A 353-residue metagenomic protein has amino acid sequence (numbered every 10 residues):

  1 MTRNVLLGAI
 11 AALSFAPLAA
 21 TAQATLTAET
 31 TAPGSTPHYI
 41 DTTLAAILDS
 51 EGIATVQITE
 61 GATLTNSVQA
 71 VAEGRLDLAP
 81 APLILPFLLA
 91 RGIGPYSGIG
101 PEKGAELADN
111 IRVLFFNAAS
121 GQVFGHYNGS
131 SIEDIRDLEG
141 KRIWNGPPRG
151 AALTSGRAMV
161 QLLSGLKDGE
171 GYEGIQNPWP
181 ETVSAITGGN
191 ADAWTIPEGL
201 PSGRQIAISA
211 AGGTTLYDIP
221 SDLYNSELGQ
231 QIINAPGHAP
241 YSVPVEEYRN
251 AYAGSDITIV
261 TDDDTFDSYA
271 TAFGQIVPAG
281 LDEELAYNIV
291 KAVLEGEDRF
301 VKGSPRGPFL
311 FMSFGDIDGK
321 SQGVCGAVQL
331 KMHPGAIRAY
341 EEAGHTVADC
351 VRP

Functional and structural regions predicted by a protein language model:
M1-G8: Bacterial N-terminal signal peptides that target proteins for export
A16-A22: Sec/Tat signal peptide C-region and signal peptidase I cleavage site
A24-E51, T55-Q57, S120-D192, G199-S202 (+2 more regions): Bilobed "Venus flytrap"/periplasmic-binding protein-like clamshell domains and structurally analogous long
I40, E198-L216, S221-Q231, A270-A272 (+1 more regions): An extracytoplasmic/periplasmic, membrane-proximal ligand-sensing/linker region
A54-N66: Early extracytoplasmic/lumenal segment of secretory-pathway proteins
A72-A118: N-terminal segment of the mature folded domain
L83-I84, G92-I93, G100-K103, K167-L281: Pocket-lining segment of extracytoplasmic ligand-binding domains
D134, E139-A158, P236-N288, V293-F314: Ligand-binding clefts/hinges and TM-proximal coupling segments of bilobed small-molecule sensing domains
